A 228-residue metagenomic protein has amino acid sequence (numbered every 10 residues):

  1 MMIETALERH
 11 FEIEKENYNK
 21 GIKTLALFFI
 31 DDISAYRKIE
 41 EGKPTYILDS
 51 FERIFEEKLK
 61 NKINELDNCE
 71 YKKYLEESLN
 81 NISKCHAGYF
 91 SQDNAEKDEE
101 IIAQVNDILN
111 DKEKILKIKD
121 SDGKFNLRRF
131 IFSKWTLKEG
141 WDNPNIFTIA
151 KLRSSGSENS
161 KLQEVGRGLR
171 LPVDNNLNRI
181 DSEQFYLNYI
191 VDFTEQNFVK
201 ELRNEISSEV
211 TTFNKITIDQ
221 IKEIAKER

Functional and structural regions predicted by a protein language model:
M1-S133, E139, S155-G156, D181-E183: Conserved C-terminal RecA-like helicase domain
E4, L48, E52, E56 (+7 more regions): Generic detector of well-ordered alpha-helical segments enriched in charged/polar residues, highlighting helical
F29, L152, D192: Structured beta-strand/turn binding interfaces of compact recognition modules in eukaryotic regulators
R37-E41, D142-P144, N159-Q163, D174 (+1 more regions): Short, solvent-exposed loop/turn and secondary-structure capping segments
E40-I47, F147-A150, E164-G168, R203-S208: Short secondary-structure boundary/capping segments
K58-K62, R167-L171, E209: Phosphate/oxyanion-binding loops and surfaces in catalytic or ligand/nucleic-acid-binding neighborhoods
F132-S133, L137-G156, S160-V165, L187-Y189: A short beta-strand element within the Helicase C-terminal
R170-R228: Long, hydrophobic alpha-helical segments
